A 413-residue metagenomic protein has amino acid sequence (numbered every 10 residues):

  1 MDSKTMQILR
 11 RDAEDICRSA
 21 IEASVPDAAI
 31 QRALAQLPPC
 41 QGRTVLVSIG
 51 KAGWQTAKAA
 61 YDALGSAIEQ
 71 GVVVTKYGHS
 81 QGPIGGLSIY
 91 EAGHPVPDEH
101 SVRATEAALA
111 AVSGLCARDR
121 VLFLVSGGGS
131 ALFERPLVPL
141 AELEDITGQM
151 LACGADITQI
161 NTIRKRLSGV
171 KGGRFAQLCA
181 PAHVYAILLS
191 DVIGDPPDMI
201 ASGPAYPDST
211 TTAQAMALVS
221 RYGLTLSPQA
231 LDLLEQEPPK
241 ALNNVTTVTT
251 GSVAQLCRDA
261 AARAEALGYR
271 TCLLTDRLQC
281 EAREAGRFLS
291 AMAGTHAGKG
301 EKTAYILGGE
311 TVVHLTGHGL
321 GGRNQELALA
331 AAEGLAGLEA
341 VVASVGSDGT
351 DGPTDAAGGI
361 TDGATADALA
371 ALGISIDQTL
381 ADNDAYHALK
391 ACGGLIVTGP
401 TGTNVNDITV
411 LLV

Functional and structural regions predicted by a protein language model:
M1-V47, Q55-T56: An N-terminal, well-structured beta->alpha segment
V47-I49, V72-T75, L122-G127, A186-V192 (+3 more regions): Short beta-strand segments
A59-I68, G86-I89, L109, S113 (+5 more regions): A glycine- and small-aliphatic-rich helix-loop capping segment at beta-alpha/alpha-beta transitions that lines
V74-A117, Q159, R164: Glycine-rich oxoanion-binding loops at beta->alpha junctions
P139-T225: Internal gly/pro-rich beta-alpha loop/helix module that stabilizes soluble enzyme cofactors or their anionic handles
R164, A182-Y185, P207-F288, M292: Accessory alpha-helical/coil subdomains and C-terminal extensions that flank or cap enzyme catalytic cores
G268-S344, G352-P353: Active-site segments that bind and position negatively charged phosphate/pyrophosphate groups
L329-V413: Internal helix-turn-beta structural module
